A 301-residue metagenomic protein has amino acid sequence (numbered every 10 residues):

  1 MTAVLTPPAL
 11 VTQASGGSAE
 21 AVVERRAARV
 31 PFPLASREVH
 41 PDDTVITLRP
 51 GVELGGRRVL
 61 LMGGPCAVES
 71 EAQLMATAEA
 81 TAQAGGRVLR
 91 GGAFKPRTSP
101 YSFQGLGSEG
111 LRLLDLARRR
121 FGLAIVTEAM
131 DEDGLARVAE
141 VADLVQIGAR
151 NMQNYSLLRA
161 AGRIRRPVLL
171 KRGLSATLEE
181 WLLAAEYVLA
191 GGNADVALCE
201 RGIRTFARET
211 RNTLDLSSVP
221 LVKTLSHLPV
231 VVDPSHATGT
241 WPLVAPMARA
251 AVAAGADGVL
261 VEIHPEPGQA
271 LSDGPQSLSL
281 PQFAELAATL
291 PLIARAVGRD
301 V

Functional and structural regions predicted by a protein language model:
M1-L54, R58-L61: Non-catalytic terminal accessory/regulatory regions of metabolic enzymes
V59-L74, S99-Q104, A124-E128, A149 (+2 more regions): Active-site mouth loops of central-metabolism enzymes
L60-P65, R87-G91, I125-T127, V145-I147 (+4 more regions): Hydrophobic faces of well-ordered beta-strands that scaffold small-molecule active sites in alpha/beta enzyme cores
G85, R137-Q146, G162-V168, L189-D195 (+2 more regions): Glycine-enriched alpha-helix->loop->beta-strand junction motifs that scaffold or abut catalytic
R90-S108, P265-S277: Glycine-rich, proline-tolerant flexible connector loops at the mouths of alpha/beta enzymes
A93-R97, R150-S217: Conserved anion-binding
P96-A142, Q146, N154-L157: N-terminal active-site wall of soluble small-molecule enzyme domains
F103-T127, A161-P167, L216-V230, Q276-R299: Alpha-helix-loop-beta-strand connector modules within alpha/beta enzyme cores
